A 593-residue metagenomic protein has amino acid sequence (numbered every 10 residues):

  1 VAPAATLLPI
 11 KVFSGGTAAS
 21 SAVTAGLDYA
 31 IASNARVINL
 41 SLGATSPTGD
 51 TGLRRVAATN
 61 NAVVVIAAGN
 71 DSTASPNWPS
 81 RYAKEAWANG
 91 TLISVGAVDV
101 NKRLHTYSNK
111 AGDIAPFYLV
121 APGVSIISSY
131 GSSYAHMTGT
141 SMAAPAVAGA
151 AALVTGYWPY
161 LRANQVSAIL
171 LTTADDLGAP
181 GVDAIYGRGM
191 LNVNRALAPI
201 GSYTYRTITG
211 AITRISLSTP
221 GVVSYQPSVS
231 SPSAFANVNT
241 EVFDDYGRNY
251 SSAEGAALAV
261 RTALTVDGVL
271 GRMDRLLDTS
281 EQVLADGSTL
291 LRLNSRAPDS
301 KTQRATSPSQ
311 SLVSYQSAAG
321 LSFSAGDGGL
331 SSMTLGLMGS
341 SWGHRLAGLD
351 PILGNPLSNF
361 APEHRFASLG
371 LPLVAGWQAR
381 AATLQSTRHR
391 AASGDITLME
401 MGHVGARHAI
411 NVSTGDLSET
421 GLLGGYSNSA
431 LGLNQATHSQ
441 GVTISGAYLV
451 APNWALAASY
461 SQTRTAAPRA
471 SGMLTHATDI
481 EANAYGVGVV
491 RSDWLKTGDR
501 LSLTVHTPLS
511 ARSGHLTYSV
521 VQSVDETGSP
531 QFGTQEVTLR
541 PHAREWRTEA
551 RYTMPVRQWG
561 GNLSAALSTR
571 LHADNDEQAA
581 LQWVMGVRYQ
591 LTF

Functional and structural regions predicted by a protein language model:
V1-S21, A88-T91, G112-P116, G156-I169 (+1 more regions): Subtilisin-like serine protease catalytic core
P9-N89, S128-A144: Substrate-binding/access-modulating region of protease and related hydrolase catalytic domains
D28, S33-L40, T48, T91-S94 (+3 more regions): C-terminal subdomain of the subtilisin-like protease fold in secreted/lumenal serine endopeptidases
R81-G156, Y160: Extracellular S/T/G-rich loop segment that most often corresponds to the catalytic His/Ser-adjacent loop
T306-Q310, P362-F366, S393-L398, T437-G441 (+3 more regions): Transmembrane beta-barrel architecture of outer-membrane proteins
S311-Y315, A367-L371, M399-H403, V442-Y448 (+4 more regions): Residues on the lipid-exposed face of transmembrane beta-strands in outer-membrane beta-barrel proteins
A318-G320, V374-G376, V404-H408, A451-N453 (+2 more regions): Outer-membrane beta-barrel channels and translocator barrels
T334-M338, W342-P356, R380, N411-A436 (+2 more regions): Outer membrane beta-barrel transmembrane domains
